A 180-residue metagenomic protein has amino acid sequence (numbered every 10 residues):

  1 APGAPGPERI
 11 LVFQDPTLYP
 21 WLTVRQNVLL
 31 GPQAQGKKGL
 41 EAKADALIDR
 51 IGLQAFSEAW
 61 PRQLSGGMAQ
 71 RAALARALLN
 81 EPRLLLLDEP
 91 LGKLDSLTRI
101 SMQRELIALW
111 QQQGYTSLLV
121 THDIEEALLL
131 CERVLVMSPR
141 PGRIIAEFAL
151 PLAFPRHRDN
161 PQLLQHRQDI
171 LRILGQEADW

Functional and structural regions predicted by a protein language model:
V12, L74: Hydrophobic anchor residue at the start of the ABC signature
Q14-Y19, D123: Catalytic "switch" loops of ABC-type ATPases
L22, Q26-E41, R50: ABC-type ATPase nucleotide-binding domains, specifically the catalytic core motifs of the NBD
K38-F56, A108: Conserved ABC ATPase "signature" region
A59-R62, N80: Conserved signature/switch motifs of ABC ATPase nucleotide-binding domains
L85-D88: Catalytic Walker B motif of ABC-type/P-loop ATPase nucleotide-binding domains
R99-Q113: Helical segment within the ABC ATPase nucleotide-binding domain
